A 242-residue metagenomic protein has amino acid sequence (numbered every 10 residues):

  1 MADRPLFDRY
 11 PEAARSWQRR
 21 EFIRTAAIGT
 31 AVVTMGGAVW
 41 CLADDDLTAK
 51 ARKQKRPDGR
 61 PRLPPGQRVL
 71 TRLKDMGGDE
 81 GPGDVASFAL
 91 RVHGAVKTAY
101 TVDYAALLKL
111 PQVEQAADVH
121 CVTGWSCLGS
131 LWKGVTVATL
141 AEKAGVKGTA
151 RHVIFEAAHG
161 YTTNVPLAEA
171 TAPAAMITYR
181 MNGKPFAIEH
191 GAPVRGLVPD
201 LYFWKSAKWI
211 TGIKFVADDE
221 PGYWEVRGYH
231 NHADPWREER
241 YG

Functional and structural regions predicted by a protein language model:
M1-E21: N-terminal secretory signal peptides
D3-R4, R20, V32, R60 (+1 more regions): Generic N-terminal initiation segments characterized by hydrophobic and/or small/turn-forming residues
E21-L42: N-terminal export signals
L42-G242: Structured, non-membrane catalytic/scaffold regions adjacent to prosthetic-group chemistry
